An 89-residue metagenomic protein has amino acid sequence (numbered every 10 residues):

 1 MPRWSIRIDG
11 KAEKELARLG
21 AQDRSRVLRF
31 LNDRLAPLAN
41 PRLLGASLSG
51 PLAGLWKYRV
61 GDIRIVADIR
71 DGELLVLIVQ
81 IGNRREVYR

Functional and structural regions predicted by a protein language model:
M1-D62, R70-L75, E86-R89: Basic, Lys/Arg-enriched alpha-helical interface segments
A67: Short, charged interaction patches at domain edges and termini
G82: Residues forming the ATP-binding cleft of Hanks-type serine/threonine protein kinase domains
